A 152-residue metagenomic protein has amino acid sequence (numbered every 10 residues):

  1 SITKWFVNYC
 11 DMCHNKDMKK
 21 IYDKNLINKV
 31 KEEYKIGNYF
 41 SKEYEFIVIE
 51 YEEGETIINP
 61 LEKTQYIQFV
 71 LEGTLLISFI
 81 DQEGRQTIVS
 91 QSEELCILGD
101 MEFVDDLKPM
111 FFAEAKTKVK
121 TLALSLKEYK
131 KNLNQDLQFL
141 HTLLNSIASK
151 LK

Functional and structural regions predicted by a protein language model:
I2-K152: Cytosolic regulatory regions built on CNB/CRP/Popeye-like sensor folds
